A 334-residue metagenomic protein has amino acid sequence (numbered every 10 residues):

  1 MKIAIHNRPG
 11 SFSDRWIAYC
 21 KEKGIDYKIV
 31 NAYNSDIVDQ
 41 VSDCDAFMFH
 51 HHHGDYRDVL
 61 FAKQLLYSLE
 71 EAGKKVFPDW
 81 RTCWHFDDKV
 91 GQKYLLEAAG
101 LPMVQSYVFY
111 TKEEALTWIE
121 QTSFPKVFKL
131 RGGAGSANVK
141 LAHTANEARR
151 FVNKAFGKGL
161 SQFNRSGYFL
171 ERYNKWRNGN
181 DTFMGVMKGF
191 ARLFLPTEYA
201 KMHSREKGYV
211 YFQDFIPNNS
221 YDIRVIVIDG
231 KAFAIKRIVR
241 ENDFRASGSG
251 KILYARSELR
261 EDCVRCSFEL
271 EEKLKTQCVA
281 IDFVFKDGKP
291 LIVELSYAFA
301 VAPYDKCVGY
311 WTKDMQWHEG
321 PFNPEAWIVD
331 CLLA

Functional and structural regions predicted by a protein language model:
M1-A4: Extreme N-terminal starter segment of soluble prokaryotic enzymes
R8-T117, Q121-T122: Conserved N-proximal alpha/beta basic substrate-recognition cap immediately N-terminal to, or forming the N-lobe
D55-R57, G135, A300: Short glycine-rich, flexible loops that bind phosphorylated cofactors or substrates
A98-N153: Hydrophobic alpha-helical segments and helix pairs
V108, V227-I228, F285: Generic beta-strand structural signal
K126, Y211, F233-A234, V279 (+1 more regions): Protein kinase-like catalytic core scaffold
H143-D262, C266: Phosphate-binding site of ATP-dependent enzymes
L253-E258, E272-K273, F285-A334: C-terminal active-site "lid" helix and adjoining low-complexity regulatory extension at the edge of ATP-using catalytic
